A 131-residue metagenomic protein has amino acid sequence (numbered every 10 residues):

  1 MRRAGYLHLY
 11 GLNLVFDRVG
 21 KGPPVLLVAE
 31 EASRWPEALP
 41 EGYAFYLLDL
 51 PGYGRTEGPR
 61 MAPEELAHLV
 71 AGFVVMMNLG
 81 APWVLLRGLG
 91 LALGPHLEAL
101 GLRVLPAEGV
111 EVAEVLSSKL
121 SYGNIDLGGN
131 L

Functional and structural regions predicted by a protein language model:
M1-N13: N-terminal cap/lid segment of alpha/beta-hydrolase-fold proteins
R2, R34, E65-G72, A92 (+1 more regions): Alpha-helical elements of Rossmann-like donor-binding domains used by nucleotide-donor carbohydrate transfer enzymes
Y6, F45-L47, V104: Conserved beta-strand scaffold positions in the cores of enzyme catalytic domains, especially in NTP/NDP-utilizing
Y10, G20-G22, N78, G88: Short loop/turn positions at the edges of beta-strands in beta-sheet-rich folds
L12-E57: Conserved HGGG/HGGXW glycine-rich cap/lid loop of the alpha/beta-hydrolase fold
L47-R87: Active-site loop/oxyanion-hole signature of alpha/beta-hydrolase fold enzymes
G80-E111: Conserved hydrolase catalytic core segment
R103-L131: Helix-rich cap/lid subdomain of alpha/beta-hydrolase
